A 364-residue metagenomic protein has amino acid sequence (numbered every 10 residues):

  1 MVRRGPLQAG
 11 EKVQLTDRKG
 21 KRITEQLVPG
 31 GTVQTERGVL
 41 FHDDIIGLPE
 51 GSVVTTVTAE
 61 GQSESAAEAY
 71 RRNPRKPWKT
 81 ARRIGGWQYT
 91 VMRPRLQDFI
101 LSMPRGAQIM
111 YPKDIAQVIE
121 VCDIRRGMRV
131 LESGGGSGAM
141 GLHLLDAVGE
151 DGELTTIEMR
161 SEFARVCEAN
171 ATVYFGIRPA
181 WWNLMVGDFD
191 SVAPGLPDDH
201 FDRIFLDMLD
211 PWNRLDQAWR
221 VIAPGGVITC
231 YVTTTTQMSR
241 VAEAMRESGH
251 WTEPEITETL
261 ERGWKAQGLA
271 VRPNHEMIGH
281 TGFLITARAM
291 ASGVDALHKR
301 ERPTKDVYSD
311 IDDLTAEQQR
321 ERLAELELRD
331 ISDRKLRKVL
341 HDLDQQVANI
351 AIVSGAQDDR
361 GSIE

Functional and structural regions predicted by a protein language model:
M1-R93: N-terminal auxiliary segments of SAM/dcSAM-dependent transferases
R125-G136: Conserved class I S-adenosyl-L-methionine
L145-D146, W212-G226, A244-R246: A short glycine-rich, Lys/Arg-flanked "PGG" loop and its adjoining helix->strand segment in the class I
D146-E153, W251: Conserved S-adenosyl-L-methionine
I157-P211: S-adenosyl-L-methionine
G225-T233: Conserved beta-strand signature within the Rossmann-like core of class I S-adenosyl-L-methionine
R246-W251, T259-E364: Core SAM-dependent methyltransferase catalytic element
